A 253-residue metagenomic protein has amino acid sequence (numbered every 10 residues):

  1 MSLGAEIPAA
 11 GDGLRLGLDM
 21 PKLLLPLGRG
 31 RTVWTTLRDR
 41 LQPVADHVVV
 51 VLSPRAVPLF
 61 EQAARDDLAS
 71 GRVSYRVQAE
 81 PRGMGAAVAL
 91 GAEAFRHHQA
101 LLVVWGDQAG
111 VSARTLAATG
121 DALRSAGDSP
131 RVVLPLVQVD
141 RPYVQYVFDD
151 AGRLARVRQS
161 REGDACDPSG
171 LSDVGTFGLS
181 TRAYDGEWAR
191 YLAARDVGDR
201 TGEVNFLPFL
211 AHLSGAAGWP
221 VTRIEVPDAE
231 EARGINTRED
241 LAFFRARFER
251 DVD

Functional and structural regions predicted by a protein language model:
M1, A194-D253: Left-handed beta-helix
M1-D19: N-terminal nucleotide-binding beta1-loop-alpha1 segment
S2-I7, P26, R31-L116, D121 (+1 more regions): Conserved N-terminal catalytic core of the sugar/cofactor nucleotidyltransferase
G11-G13, K22-R29: Active-site beta-to-alpha loop of glycosyltransferases that engages the nucleotide-sugar donor
M20-P26, L192-D196: Short glycine-enriched, charge-decorated loop/helix-capping segments at active-site entrances that position
L23, R72-S74, R153, P220-T222: Conserved beta-strand segments of alpha/beta enzyme cores
L102, F177, G234: Residues that recognize and position ribonucleotide moieties
V111-R200, S214-W219, E225-V226: Conserved core of the sugar-phosphate nucleotidyltransferase
